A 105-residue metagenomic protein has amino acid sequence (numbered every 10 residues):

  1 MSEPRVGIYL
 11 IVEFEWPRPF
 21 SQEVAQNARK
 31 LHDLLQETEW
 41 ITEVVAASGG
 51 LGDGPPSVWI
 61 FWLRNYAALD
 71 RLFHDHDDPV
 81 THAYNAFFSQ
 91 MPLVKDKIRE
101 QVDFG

Functional and structural regions predicted by a protein language model:
M1-V58, W62-P79, S89-G105: Short S/T/G/P-rich N-terminal loop/turn motif that feeds into the first structured element of a domain
A83-F87: C-terminal structural segments of small proteins and small subunits
